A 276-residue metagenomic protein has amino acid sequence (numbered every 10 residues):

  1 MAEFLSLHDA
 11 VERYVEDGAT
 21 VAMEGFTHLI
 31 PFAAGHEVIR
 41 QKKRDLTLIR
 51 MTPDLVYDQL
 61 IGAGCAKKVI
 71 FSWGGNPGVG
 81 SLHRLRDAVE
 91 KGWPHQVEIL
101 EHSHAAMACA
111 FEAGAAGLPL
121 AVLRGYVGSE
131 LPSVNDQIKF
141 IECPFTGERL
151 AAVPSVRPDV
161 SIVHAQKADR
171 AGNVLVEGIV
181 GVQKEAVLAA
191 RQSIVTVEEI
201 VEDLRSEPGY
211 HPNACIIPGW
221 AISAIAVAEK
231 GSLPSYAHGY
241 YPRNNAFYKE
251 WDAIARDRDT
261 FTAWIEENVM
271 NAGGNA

Functional and structural regions predicted by a protein language model:
M1-A276: Conserved alpha/beta enzyme-core scaffold
